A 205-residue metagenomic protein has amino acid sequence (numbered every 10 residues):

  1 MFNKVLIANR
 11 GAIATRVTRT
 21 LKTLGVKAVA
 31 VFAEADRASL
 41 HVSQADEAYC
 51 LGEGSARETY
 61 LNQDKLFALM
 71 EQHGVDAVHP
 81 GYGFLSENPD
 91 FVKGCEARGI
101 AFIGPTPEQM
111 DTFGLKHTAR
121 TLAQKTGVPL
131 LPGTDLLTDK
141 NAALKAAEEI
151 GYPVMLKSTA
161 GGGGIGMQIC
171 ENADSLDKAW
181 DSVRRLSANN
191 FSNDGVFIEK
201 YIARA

Functional and structural regions predicted by a protein language model:
M1-A205: N-terminal beta-alpha lobe that positions the nucleotide/phosphoryl donor in ATP/NTP-coupled carboxylate activation
